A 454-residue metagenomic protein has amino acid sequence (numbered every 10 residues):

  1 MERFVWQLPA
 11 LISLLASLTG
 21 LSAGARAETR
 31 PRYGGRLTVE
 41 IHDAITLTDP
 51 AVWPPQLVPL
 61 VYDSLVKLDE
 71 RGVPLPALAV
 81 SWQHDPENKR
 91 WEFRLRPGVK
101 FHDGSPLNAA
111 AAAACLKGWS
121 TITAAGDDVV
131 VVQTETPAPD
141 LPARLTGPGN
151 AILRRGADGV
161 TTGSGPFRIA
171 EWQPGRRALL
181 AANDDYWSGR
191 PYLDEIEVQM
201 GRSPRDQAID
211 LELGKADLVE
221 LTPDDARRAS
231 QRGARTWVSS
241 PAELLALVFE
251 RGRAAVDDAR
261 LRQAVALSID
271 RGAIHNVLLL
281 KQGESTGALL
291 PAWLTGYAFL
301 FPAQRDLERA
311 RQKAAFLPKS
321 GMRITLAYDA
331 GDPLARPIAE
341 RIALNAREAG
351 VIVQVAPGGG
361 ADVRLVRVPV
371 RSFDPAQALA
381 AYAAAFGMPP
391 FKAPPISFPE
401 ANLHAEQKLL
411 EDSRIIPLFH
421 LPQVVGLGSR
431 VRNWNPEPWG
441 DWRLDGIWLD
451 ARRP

Functional and structural regions predicted by a protein language model:
R32, Q83, L116-G156, P166-Q173: Surface-exposed binding/hinge segments that line and control ligand-binding clefts or catalytic entry sites
T38, N108-C115, V129-V131, P166 (+7 more regions): Alpha-helical secondary-structure segments
E40-P86, T162: N-terminal lobe/hinge region of extracytoplasmic solute-binding protein
V80-S120, A125, V131, D210 (+1 more regions): Aromatic- and charge-enriched surface segment that lines or borders ligand/interaction sites
H102, Q133-G149, T161-D206, P223-L244: Aromatic-rich, solvent-exposed beta-strand/loop patch
L280-L317, G331-P337: Structural transition elements
P357-S397: Acidic-aromatic pocket-rim loops
V425-P454: Long beta-strand-rich cores associated with HINT superfamily self-processing modules
